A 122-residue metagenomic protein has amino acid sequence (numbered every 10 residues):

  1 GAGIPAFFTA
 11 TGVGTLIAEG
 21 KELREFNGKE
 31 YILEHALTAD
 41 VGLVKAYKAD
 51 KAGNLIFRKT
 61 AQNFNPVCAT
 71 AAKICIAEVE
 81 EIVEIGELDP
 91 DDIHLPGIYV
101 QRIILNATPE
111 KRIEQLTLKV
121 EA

Functional and structural regions predicted by a protein language model:
G1-A122: Conserved alpha/beta enzyme-core scaffold
